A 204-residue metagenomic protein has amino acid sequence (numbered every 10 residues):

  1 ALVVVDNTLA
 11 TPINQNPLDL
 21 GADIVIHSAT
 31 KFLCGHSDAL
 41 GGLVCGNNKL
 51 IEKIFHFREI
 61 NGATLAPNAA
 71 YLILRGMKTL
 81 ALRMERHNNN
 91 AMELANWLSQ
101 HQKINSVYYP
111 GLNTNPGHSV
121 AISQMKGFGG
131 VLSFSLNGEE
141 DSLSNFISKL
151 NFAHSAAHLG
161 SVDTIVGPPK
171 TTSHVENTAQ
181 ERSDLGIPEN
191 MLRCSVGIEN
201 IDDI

Functional and structural regions predicted by a protein language model:
A1-K103, Y108: Conserved PLP-enzyme active-site core in the AAT-like
T8-A10, N14, L112, N137 (+1 more regions): Active-site beta-loop-alpha junctions enriched in small/polar residues
G35, P67, Q124-G127, D184-P188: Short, flexible turn/loop "capping" segments at secondary-structure junctions
C45, G160-V162, V166-P169: Positively charged, small/polar-rich N-terminal and surface patches that mediate targeting and assembly and bind
I54, S142-F146, I204: Hydrophobic side chains in well-ordered alpha-helices
L72-L82, G129-N137, R193-G197: Short, well-ordered beta-strand elements within core beta-sheets of diverse protein domains
M92-G160, A179, S183: Conserved small-domain helix->loop->beta segment predominantly found in fold-type I
S148, V166-I204: PLP-dependent enzyme catalytic core of the Aspartate aminotransferase-like
